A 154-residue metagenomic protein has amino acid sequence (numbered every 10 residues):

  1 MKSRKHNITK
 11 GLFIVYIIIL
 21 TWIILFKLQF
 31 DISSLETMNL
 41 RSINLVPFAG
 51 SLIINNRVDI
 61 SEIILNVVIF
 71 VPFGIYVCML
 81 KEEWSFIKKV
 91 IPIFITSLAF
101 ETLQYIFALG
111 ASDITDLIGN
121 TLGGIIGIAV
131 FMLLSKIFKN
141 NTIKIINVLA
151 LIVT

Functional and structural regions predicted by a protein language model:
M1-A108, I114, A129-T154: Bulky hydrophobic segments
L122-I125, A129: Specific aromatic-rich, kink-prone transmembrane helix
